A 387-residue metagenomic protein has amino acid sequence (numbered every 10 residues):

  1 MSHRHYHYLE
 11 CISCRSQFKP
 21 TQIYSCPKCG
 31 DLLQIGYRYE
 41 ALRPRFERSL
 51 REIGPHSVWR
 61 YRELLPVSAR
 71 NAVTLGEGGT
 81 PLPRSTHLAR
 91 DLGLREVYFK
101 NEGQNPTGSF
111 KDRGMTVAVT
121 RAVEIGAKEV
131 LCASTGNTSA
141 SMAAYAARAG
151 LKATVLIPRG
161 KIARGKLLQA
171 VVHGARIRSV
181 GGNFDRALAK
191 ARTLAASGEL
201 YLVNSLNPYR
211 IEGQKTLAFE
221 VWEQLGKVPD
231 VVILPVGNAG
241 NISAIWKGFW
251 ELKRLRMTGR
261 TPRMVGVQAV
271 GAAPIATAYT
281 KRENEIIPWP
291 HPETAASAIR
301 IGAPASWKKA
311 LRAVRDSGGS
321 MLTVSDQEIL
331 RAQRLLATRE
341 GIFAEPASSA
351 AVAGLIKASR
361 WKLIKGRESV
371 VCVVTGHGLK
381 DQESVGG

Functional and structural regions predicted by a protein language model:
M1-G387: PLP-dependent amino-acid enzyme catalytic core
